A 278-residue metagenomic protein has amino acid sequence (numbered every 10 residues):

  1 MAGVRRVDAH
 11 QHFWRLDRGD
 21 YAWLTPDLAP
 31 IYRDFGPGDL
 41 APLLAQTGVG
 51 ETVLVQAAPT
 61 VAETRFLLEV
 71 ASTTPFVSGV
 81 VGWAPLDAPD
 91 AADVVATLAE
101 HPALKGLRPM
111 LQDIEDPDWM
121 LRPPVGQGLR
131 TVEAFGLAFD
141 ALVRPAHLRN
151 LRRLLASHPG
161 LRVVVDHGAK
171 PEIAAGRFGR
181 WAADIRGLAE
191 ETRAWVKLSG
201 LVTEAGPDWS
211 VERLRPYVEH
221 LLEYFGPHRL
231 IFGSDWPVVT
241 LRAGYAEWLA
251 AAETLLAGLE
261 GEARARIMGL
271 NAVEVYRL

Functional and structural regions predicted by a protein language model:
M1-F135, A141, L188, E212: Mid-domain alpha/beta scaffold segments of enzyme catalytic cores
A2-V7, I31-E51, H220, F225-I231 (+1 more regions): Mid-to-C-terminal alpha-helical segments outside catalytic/metal-binding sites
Q11, A57, G168, D235-W236: Active-site metal-binding loops of divalent metal-dependent hydrolases
A41, R65-E69, A96, R152-R153 (+4 more regions): Active-site phosphate/pyrophosphate- and oxyanion-stabilizing loops and adjacent acidic/basic residues in soluble
P59-T60, L86-P89, I114-D118, P171-A174 (+2 more regions): Short, small-residue-enriched loops and turns at beta-alpha junctions that line or gate enzyme active sites
A62-V77, P159-V165, Y217-E223, W248-L255: Short, electropositive alpha-helical surface patch
W119-I231: Catalytic pocket-lining loop regions of alpha/beta-barrel enzymes, especially the amidohydrolase/enolase/GH5 lineages
